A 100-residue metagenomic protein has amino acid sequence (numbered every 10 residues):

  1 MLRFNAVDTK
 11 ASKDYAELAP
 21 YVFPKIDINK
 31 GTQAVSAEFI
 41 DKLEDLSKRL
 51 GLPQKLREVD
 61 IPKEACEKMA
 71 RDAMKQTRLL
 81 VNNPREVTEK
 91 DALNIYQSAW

Functional and structural regions predicted by a protein language model:
M1-A65: Gly/Pro-rich interdomain helix-loop hinge
P62-W100: Short, amphipathic C-terminal "tail helix"
